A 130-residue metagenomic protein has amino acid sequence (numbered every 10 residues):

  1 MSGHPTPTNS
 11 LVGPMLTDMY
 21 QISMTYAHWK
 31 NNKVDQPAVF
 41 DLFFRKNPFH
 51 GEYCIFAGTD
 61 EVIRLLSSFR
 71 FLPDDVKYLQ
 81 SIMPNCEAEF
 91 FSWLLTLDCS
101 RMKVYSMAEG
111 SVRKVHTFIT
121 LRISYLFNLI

Functional and structural regions predicted by a protein language model:
M1-I130: Ordered alpha/beta subdomains of enzyme catalytic regions
